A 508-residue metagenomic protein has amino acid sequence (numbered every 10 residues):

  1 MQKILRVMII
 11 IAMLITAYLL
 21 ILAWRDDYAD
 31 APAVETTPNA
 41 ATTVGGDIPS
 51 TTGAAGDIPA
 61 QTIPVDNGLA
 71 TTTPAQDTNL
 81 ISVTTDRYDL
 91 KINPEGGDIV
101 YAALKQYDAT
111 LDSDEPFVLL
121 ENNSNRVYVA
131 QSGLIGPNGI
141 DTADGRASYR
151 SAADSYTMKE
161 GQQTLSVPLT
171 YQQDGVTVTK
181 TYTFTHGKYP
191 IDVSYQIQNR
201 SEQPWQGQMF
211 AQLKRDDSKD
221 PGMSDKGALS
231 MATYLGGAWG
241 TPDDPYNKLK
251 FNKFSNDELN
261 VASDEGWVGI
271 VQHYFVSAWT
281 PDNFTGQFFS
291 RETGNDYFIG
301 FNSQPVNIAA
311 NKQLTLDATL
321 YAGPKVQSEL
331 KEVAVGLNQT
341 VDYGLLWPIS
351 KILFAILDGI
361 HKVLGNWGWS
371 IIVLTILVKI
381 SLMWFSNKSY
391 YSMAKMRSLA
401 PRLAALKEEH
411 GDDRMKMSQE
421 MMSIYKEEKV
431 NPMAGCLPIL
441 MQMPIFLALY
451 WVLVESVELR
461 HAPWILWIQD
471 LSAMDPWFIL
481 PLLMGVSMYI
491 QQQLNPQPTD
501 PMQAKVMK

Functional and structural regions predicted by a protein language model:
M1-A40, I92, Y195, Q208-M231 (+3 more regions): Helix-loop-helix
I10, D26-L119, Q173: Juxtamembrane extramembrane loops of integral membrane proteins
L80-Q339: Soluble non-transmembrane domains of integral membrane proteins
